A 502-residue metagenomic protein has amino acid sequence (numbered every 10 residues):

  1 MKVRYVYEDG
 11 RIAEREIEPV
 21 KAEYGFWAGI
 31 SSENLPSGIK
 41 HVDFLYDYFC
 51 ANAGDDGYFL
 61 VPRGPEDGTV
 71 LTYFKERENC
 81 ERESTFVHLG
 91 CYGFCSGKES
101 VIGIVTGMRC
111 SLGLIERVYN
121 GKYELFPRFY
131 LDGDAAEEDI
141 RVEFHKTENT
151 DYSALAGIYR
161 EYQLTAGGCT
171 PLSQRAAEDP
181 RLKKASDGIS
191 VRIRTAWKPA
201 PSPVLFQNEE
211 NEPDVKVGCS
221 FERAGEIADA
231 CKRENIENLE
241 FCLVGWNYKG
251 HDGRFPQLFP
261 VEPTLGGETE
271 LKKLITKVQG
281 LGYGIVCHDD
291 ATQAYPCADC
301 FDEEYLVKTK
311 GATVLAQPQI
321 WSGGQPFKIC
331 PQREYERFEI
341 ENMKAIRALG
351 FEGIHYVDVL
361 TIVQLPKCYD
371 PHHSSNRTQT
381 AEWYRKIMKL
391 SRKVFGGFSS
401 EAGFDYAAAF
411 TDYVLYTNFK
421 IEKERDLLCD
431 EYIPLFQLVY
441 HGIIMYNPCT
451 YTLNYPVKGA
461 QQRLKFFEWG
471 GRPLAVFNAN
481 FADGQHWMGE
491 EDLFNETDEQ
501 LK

Functional and structural regions predicted by a protein language model:
M1-E240, G284, E490-L493: Carbohydrate-recognition beta-sandwich/jelly-roll modules in extracellular/periplasmic carbohydrate-active proteins
P36, A51-G54, E234-E237, G280-G282 (+2 more regions): Structural alpha-beta junctions
G38-K40, N52, H251, Y295-C297 (+1 more regions): Short acidic, gly/pro-rich beta-turn/loop elements at beta-sheet edges and active-site/ligand-binding grooves
G97-I102, G107-S153, E212, L306-Q319 (+2 more regions): Active-site-proximal substrate-binding groove within the catalytic cores of carbohydrate-active enzymes
D187-I340, E352, T361-H372: Aromatic-lined carbohydrate-binding/catalytic grooves of carbohydrate-active enzymes
